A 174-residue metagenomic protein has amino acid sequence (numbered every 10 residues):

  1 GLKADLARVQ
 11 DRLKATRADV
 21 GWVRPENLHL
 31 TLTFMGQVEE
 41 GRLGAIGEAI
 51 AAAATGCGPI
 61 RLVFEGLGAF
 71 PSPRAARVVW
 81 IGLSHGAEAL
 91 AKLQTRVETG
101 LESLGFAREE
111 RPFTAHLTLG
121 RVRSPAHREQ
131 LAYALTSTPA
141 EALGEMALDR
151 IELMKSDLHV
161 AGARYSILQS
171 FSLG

Functional and structural regions predicted by a protein language model:
G1-G174: Histidine-dependent nucleotide/RNA phosphoesterase domain, centered on the 2H-phosphoesterase fold with its duplicated
